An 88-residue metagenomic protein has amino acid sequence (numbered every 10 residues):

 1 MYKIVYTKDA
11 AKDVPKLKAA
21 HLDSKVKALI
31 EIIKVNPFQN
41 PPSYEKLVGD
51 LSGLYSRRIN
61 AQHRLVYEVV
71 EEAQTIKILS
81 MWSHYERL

Functional and structural regions predicted by a protein language model:
K3-K16, A20-A28, R57-R64, E68-L88: Enriched for short, Lys/Arg-rich terminal
E31-R57: A short, surface-exposed loop/turn module that caps and links secondary-structure elements
